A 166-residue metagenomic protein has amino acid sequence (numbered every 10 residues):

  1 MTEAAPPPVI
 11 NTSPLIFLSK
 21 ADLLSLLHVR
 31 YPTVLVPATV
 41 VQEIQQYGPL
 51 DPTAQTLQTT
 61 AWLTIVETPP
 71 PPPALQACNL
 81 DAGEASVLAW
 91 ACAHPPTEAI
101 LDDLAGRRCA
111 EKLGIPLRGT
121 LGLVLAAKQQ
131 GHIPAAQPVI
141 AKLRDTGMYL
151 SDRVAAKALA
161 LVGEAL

Functional and structural regions predicted by a protein language model:
E3-E98, L104, E111-I115, P138 (+3 more regions): Active-site-proximal, substrate-binding regions of enzyme catalytic domains and RNA-binding/basic surfaces
L104-A105, G122: Short, ordered loop/turn segments at secondary-structure junctions
L113-I115, G119-A165: Hydrophobic alpha-helical interaction segments
